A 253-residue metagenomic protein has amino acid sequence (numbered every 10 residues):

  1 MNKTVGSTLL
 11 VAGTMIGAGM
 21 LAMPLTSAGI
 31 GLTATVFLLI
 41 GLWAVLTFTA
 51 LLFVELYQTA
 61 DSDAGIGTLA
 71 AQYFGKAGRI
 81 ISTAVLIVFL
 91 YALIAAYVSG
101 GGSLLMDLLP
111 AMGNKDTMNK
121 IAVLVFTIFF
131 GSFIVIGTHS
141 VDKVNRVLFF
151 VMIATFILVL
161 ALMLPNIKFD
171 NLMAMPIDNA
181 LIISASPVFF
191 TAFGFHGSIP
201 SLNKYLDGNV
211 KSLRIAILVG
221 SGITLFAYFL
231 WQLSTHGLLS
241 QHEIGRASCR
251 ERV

Functional and structural regions predicted by a protein language model:
M1-L25, T47-L51, D63, L181 (+1 more regions): Membrane-interface "cap" regions at the ends of multi-pass membrane proteins
N2, G31-L32, V54-A92, D107-N119 (+1 more regions): Transmembrane-helix boundary/entry motifs in multi-pass membrane transporters
S7-V11, L39, L52-E55, I80-I94 (+2 more regions): Hydrophobic alpha-helical transmembrane segments of multi-pass small-molecule transporters/permeases
M15-A18, G41-V45, A84-A95, V151 (+1 more regions): Membrane-embedded alpha-helical segments of transport systems, primarily multispan ion/solute transporters
A18, W43-F53, F126-V135: Central hydrophobic cores of alpha-helical transmembrane segments in multi-pass inner-membrane proteins across all
P24-E55: Extracellular loop-to-transmembrane helix junctions
Y97-L109, L164-N171: Transmembrane alpha-helix boundary signature
G113-V125, G137-H139, R146-S248: Helix-loop-helix junctions that connect adjacent transmembrane segments in multi-pass membrane transporters
